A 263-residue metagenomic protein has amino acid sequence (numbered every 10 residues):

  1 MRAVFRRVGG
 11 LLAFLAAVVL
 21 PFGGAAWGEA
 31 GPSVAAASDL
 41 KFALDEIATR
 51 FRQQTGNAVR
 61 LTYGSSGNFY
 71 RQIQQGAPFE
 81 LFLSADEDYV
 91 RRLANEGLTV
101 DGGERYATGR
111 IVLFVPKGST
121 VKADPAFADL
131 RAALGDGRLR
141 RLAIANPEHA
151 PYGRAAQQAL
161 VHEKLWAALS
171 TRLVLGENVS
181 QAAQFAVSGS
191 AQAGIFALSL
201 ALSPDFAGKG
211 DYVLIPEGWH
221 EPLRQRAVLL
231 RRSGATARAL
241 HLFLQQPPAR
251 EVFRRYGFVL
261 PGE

Functional and structural regions predicted by a protein language model:
M1-R6: N-terminal secretory signal peptides that target proteins for export/translocation
G9-G23: Bacterial N-terminal signal peptides
A25-Y63, G67, R71-A77, S84-E87 (+3 more regions): Exported/periplasmic ABC-transporter solute-binding proteins
